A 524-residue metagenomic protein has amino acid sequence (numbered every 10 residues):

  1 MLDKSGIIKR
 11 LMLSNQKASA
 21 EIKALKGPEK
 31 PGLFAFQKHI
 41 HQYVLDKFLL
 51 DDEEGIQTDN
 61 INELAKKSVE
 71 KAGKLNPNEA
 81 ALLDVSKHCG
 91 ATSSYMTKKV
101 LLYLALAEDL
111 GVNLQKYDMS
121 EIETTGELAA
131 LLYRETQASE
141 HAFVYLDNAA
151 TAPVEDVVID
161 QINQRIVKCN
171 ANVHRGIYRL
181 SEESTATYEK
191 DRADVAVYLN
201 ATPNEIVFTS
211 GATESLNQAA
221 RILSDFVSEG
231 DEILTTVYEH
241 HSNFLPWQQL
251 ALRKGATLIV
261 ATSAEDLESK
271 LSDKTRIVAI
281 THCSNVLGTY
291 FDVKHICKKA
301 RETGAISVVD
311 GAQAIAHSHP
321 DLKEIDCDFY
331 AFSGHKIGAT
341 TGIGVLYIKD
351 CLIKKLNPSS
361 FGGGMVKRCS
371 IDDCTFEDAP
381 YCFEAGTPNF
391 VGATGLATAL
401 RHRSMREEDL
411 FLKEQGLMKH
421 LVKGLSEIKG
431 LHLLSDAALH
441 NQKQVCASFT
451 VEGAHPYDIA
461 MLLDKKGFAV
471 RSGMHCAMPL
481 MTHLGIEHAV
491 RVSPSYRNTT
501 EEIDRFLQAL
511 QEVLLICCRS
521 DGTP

Functional and structural regions predicted by a protein language model:
M1-S139: Flexible, low-complexity inter-domain linkers and amphipathic docking helices that mediate domain-domain
Y133, Q137-P524: Pyridoxal 5′-phosphate
